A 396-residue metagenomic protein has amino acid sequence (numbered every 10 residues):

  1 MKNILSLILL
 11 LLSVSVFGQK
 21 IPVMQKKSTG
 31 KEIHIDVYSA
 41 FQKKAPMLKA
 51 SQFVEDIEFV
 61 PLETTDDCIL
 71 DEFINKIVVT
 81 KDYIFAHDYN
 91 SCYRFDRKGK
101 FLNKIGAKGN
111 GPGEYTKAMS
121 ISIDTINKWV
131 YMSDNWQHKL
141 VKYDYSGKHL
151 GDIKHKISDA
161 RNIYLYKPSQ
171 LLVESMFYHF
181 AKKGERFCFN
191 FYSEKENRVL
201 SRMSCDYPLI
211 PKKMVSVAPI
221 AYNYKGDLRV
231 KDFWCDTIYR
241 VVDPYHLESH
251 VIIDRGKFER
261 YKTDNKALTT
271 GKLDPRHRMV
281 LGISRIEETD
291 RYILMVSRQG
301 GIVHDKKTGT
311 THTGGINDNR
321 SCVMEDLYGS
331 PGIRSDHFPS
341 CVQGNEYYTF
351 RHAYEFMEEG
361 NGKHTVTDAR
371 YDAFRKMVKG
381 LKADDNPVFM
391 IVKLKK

Functional and structural regions predicted by a protein language model:
M1-K31, I77, W129: Bacterial Sec-dependent N-terminal signal peptides
K20-P61: Blade/loop signatures of beta-propeller domains
P22, H34-D36, Y83-D88, K128-D134 (+5 more regions): Short beta-strand elements that form the blades of beta-propeller/WD-repeat-like and other beta-sheet-rich scaffold
E63-N75, R94, K100-N127, D134-N135: Blade-loop segments of beta-propeller domains
D66, G106-E114, K154-R161, C205-I210 (+2 more regions): Short coil/turn segments at the loop-to-beta-strand junctions that recur within blades of beta-propeller repeat folds
E72-K76, T116-I121, S158-Y166, P211-P219 (+2 more regions): Repeated scaffold domains used in trafficking and secretory/extracellular systems, primarily beta-propellers
T116-A118, S133-R186, L200-I210: Asp-box/WD-like beta-propeller blade repeats and closely related beta-sheet repeat scaffolds
H250-P275, T308-G344, M357: Conserved blade-ending motifs and adjacent loop-strand segments that build the rim/top face of beta-propeller domains
